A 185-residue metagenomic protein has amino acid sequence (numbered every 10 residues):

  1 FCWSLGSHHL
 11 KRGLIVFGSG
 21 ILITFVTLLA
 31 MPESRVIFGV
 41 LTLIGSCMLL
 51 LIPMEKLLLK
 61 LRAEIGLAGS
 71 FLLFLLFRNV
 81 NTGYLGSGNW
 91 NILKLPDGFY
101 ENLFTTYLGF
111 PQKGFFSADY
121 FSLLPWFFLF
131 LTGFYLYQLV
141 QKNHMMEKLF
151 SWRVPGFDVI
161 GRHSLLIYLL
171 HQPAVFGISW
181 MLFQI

Functional and structural regions predicted by a protein language model:
F1-I185: Alpha-helical transmembrane segments and their immediate juxtamembrane cytosolic regions
